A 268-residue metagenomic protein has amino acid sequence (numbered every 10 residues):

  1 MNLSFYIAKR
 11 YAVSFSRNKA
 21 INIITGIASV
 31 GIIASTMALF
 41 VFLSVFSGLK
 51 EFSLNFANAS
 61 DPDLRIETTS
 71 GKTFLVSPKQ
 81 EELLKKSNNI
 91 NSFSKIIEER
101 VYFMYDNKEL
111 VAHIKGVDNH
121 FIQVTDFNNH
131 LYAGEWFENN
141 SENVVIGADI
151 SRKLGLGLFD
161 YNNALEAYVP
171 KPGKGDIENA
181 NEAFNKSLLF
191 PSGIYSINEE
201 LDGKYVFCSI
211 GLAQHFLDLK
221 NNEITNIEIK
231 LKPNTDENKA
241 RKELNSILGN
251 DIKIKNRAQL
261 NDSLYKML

Functional and structural regions predicted by a protein language model:
M1-T36: N-terminal Sec/SRP start-transfer signal
Y6, R10-V13, E51-N58, P62 (+1 more regions): Short amphipathic alpha-helical coupling elements at transmembrane boundaries
V13, G31, F46, K50 (+1 more regions): Alpha-helical membrane-interface segments at transmembrane helix boundaries
I33, A57-A59, D106, L219-N222: Short, flexible turn/loop "capping" segments at secondary-structure junctions
L39, L43-H113, N119-N140: Hydrophobic, regular-secondary-structure patches
S60-P62, N89, K108-A112, E142 (+5 more regions): Envelope-exposed proteins and targeting segments
N91, R100-F190, L212-L217: Short acidic/glycine-enriched loop/turn elements at secondary-structure junctions
P170-L268: Mechanotransmission and gating elements of multispan inner-membrane complexes involved in transport and envelope
